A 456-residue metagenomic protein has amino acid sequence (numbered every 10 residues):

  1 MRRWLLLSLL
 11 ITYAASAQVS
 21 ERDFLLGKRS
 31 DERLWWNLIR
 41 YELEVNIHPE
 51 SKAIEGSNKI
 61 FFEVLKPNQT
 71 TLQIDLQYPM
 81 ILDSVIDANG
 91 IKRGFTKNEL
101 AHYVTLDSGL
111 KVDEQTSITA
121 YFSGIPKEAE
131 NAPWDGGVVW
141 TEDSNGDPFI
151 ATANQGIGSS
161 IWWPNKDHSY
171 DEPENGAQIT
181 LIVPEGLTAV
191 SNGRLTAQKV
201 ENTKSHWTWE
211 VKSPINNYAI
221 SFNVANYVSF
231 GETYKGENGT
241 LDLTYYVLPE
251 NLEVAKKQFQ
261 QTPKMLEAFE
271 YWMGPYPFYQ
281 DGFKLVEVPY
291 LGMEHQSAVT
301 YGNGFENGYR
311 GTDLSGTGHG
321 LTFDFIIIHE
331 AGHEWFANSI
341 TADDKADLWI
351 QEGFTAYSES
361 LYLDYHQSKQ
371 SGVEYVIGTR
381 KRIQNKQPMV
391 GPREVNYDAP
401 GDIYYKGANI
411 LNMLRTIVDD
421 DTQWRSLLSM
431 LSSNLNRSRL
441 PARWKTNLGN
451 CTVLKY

Functional and structural regions predicted by a protein language model:
M1-R22: Bacterial Sec-dependent N-terminal signal peptides
R2, A17, W209, Y245-Y456: Hydrophobic alpha-helical and helix-loop surface patches within well-folded domains that function as non-catalytic
A17-E55, D83, T141-D147, A151: N-terminal, polar/Ser/Thr-rich
E21-R22, Y121-G231: Extended, low-hydrophobicity, Ser/Thr/Pro/Gly-biased non-transmembrane segments
L43-N46, I60, K92-G94, T105-L110 (+2 more regions): Beta-strand-rich interaction surfaces with strong enrichment in secreted/lumenal proteins
E55-M80, P164-S169, P173-P184, T446: Surface-exposed beta-strand/loop patches in extracellular or lumenal glycoproteins
T71, G90-V112, A151-Q155, G304-I326: Aromatic/His-enriched, Gly/Pro-containing loop or helix-boundary segments that lie immediately adjacent to catalytic
L72, Q77-T141, T208: A surface-exposed beta-strand-loop module
